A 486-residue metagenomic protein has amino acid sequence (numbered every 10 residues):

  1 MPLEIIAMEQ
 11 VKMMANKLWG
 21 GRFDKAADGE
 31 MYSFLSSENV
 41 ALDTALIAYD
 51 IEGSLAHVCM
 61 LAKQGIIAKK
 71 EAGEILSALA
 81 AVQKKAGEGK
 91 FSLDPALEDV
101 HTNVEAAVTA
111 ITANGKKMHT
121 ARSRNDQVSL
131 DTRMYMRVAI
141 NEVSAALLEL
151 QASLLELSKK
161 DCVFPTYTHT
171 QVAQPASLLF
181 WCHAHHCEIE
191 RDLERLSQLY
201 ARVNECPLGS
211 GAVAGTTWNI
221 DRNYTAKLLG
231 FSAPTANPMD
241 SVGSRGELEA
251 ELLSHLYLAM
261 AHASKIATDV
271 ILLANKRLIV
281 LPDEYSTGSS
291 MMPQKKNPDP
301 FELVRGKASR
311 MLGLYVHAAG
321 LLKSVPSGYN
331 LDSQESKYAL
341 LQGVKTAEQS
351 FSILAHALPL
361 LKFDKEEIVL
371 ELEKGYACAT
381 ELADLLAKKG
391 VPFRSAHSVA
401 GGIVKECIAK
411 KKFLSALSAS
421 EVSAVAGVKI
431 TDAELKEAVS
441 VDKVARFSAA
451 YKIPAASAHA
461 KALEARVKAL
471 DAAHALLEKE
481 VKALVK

Functional and structural regions predicted by a protein language model:
E9-G215, I220-A226, G288, L417-F447: A helix-coil-helix interface module used to build multimeric assemblies and to scaffold catalytic/cofactor sites
Q10-G53, N114, R277, M292-K486: Glycine-rich cofactor/substrate-binding loops
C59, K63, K84-F91, T109 (+14 more regions): Charged/polar positions within long, soluble alpha-helices
C59-I67, F180, A250-L258, E381-G390: Short, well-ordered beta-strand elements within core beta-sheets of diverse protein domains
I66-I67, F231, V391, K412: Helix N-cap/coil-helix junction residues
S77-K85, G243-G246, G402-C407: A short structural micro-motif
R133-A139, S144-A145, K159, P165 (+2 more regions): Charged, flexible cofactor/metal-binding loops and thiol motifs
